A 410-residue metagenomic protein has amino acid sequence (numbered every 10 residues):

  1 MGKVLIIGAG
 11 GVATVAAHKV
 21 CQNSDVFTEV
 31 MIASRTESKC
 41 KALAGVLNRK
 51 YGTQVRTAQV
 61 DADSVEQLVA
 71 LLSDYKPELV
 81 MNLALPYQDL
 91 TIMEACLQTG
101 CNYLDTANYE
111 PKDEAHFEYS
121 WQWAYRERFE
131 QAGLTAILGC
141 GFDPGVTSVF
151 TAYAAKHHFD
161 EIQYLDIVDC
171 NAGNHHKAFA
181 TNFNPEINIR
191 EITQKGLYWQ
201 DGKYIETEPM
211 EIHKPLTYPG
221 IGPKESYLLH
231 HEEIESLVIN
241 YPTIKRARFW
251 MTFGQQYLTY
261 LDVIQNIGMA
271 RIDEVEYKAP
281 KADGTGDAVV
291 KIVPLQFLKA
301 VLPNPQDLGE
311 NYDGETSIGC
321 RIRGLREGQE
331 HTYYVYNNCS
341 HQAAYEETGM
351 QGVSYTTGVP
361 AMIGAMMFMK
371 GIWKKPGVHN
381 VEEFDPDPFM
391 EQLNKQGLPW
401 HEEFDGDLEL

Functional and structural regions predicted by a protein language model:
A9-G10: Glycine-rich Rossmann-fold phosphate-binding loop(s) that bind the pyrophosphate of adenine dinucleotide cofactors
A13-T14: N-terminal Rossmann-fold NAD(P) dinucleotide-binding loop
R35-K39: Helix N-cap at the beta1-alpha1 junction of Rossmann-like dinucleotide-binding domains, i.e., the first residues
K50-S64: Rossmann-fold cofactor-recognition segment
A62-K76, Q88: Conserved Rossmann-fold cofactor-binding substructure of NAD(P)-dependent oxidoreductases
L72, E78-N82, Y103-L104: N-terminal Rossmann-like NAD(P) cofactor-binding module of classical short-chain dehydrogenase/reductase
A107-L134: Rossmann-fold NAD(P)-binding glycine/threonine-rich loop
K156-L410: C-terminal catalytic/substrate-binding lobe primarily of soluble NAD(P)-dependent oxidoreductases
